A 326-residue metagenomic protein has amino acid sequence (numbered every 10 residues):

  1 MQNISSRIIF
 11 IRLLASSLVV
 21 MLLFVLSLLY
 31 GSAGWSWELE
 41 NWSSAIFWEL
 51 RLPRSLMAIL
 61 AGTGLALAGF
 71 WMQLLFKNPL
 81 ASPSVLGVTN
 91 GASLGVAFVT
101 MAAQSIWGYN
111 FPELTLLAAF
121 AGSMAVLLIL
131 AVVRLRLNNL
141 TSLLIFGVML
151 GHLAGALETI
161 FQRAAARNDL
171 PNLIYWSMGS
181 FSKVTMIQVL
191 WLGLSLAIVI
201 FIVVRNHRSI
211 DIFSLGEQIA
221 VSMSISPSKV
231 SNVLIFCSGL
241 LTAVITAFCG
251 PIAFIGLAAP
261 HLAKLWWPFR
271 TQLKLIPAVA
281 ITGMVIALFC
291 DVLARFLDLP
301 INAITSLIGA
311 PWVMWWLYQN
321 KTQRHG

Functional and structural regions predicted by a protein language model:
M1-G326: Alpha-helical transmembrane segments in inner-membrane proteins
